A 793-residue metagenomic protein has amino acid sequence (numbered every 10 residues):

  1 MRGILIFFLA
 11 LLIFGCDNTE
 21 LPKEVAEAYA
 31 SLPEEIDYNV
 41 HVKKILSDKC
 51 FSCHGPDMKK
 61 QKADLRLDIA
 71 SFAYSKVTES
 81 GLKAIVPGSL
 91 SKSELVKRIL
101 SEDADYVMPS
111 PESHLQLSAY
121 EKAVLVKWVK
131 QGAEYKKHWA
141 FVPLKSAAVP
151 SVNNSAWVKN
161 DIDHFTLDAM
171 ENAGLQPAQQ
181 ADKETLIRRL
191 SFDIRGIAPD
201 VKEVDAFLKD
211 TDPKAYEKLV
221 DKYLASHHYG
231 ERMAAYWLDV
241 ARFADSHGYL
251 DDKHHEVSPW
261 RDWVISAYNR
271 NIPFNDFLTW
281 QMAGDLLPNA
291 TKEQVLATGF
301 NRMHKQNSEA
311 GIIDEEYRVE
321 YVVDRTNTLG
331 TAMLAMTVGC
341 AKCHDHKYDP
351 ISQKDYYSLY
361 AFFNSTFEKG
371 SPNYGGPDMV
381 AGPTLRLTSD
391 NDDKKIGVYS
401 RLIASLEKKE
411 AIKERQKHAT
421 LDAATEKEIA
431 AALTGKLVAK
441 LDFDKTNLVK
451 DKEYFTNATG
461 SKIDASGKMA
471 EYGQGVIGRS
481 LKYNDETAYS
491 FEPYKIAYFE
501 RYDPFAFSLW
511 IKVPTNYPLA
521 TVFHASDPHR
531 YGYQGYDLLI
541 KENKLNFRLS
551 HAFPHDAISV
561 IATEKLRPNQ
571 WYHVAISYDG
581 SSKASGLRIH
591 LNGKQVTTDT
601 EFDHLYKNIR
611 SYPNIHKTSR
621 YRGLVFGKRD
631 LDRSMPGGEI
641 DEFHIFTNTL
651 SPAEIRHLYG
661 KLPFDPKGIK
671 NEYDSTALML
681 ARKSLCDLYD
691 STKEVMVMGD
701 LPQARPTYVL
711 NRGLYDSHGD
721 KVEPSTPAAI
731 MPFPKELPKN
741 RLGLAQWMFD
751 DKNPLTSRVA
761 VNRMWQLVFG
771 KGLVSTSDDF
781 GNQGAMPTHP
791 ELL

Functional and structural regions predicted by a protein language model:
I13-G15: C-terminal motif of bacterial Sec signal peptides marking the signal peptidase cleavage site
D17-T19: Bacterial signal peptide processing site
K23-K44, S110-L115, S151, S155-V158 (+2 more regions): Electrostatic cytochrome c docking/interface patches
L32-S52, K59, L67, A332-T337: Local sequence-structure signature of Cys/Sec-based thiol-disulfide redox active-site neighborhoods
K60-L65, K92, V96-K122, L175-A178 (+1 more regions): Axial heme c-ligation environment in periplasmic c-type cytochrome domains
G88-S91, V129-I187, D193, I197 (+5 more regions): Short, functional "switch" segments adjacent to catalytic/cofactor/reactive centers
Y106, Y120-R386, R705-N711, D716 (+2 more regions): Short, structured secondary-structure elements that scaffold catalytic or ligand/cofactor-binding regions
K409-E694: Extracellular glycan-associated modules
